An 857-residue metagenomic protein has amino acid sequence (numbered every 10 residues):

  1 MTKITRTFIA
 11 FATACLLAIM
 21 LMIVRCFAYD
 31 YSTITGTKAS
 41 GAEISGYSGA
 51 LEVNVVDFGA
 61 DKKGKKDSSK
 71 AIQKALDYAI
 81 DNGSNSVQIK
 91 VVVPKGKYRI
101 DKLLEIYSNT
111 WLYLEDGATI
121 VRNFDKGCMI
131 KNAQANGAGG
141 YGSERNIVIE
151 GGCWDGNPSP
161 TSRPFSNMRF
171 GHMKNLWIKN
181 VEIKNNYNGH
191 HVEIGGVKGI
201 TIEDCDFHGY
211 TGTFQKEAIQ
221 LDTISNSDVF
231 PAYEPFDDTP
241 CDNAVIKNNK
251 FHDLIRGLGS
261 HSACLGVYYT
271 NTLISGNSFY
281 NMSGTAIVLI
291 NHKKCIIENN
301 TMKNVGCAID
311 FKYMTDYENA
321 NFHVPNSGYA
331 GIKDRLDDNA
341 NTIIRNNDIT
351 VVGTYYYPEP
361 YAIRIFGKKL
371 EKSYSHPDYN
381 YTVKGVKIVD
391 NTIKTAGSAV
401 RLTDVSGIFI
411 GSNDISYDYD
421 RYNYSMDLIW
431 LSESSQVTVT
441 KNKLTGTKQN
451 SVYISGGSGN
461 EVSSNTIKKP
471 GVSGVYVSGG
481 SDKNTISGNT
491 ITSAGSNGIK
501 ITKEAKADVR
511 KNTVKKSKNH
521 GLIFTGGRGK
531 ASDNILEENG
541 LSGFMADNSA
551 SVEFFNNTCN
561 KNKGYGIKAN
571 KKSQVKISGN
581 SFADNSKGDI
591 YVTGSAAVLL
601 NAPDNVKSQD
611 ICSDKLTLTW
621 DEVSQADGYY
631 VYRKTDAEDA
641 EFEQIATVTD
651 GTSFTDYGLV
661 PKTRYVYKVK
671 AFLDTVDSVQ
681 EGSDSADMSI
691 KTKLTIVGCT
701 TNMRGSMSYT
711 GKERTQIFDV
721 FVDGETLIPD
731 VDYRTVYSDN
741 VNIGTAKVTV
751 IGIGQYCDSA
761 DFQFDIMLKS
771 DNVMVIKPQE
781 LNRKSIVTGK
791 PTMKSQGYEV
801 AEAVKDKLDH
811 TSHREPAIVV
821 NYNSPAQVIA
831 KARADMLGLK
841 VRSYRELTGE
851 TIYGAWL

Functional and structural regions predicted by a protein language model:
V55-V92: Acidic Gly/Asp/Thr-rich repetitive segments characteristic of extracellular carbohydrate-active and adhesion proteins
S84-C128, N132, W154, I183: N-terminal extracellular ligand-recognition/capping segment immediately after the signal peptide
N85, I100-L103, R122-G127, P158-S166 (+15 more regions): Short glycine/acidic-rich loop motifs that flank beta-strands on beta-rich extracellular proteins
G142-L273, S278-N281, A286, Y422: Right-handed parallel beta-helix
V598-Q625, P661, D677-T692: Pro/Thr/Ser/Gly-rich low-complexity, intrinsically disordered linker/stalk tracts
D656-T675: Beta-strand-rich modules
T726-C757, S812, P816: Serine/threonine-rich, repeat-prone extracellular segments and beta-strand-based repeat modules of secreted/surface
